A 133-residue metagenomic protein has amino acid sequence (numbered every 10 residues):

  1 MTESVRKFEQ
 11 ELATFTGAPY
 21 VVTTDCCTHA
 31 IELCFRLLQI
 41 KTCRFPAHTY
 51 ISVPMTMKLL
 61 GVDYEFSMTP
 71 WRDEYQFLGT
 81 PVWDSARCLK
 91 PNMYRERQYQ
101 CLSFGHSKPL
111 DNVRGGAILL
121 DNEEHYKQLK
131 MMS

Functional and structural regions predicted by a protein language model:
V5-C43, V53-L60: Phosphate-binding glycine-rich loop
Y20, T42, F77, Q98-Y99 (+1 more regions): Short acidic donor-binding loop at the edge of a beta-strand
T28-A30, T49-I51, A86-L89, H106-P109 (+1 more regions): Short, solvent-exposed loop/turn segments at secondary-structure junctions
L33-N92: PLP-dependent aminotransferase-like
N92-F104: A short alpha/beta connector and helix-capping loop motif
H106-S133: Conserved core segment of the aminotransferase class I/II
